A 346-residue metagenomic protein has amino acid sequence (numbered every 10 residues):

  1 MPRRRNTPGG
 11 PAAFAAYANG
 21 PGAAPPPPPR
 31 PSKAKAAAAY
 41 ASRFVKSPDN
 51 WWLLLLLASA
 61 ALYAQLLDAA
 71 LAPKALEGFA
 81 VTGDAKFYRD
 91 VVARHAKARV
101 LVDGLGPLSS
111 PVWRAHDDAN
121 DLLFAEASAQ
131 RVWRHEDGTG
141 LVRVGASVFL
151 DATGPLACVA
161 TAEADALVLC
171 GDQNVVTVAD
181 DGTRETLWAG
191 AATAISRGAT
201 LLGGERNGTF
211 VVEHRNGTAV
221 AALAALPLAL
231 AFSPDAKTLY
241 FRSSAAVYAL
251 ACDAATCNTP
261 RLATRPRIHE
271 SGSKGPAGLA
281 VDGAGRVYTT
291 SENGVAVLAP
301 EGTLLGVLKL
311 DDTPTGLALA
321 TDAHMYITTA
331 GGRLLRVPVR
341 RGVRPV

Functional and structural regions predicted by a protein language model:
M1-V45: Short, low-complexity, Lys/Arg-enriched N-terminal segments of secretory-pathway carbohydrate enzymes
L71-K97, V212, P345: Blade/loop signatures of beta-propeller domains
A98-D103, V142-L150, T183-W188, G217-L223 (+2 more regions): A short beta-strand motif characteristic of beta-propeller blades
D103-N120, D151-D172, A189-G208, V220-R242 (+4 more regions): Beta-rich, blade/repeat-based domains predominating in secreted/periplasmic proteins but also intracellular
D121-R143, S147: Beta-propeller domains
W133, V176-T177, V212, Y248 (+2 more regions): WD40 beta-propeller blade core
A249-N258, V339-R344: Short loop/turn segments immediately following beta-strands, especially the blade-tip and inter-blade linker loops
G316-V346: Blade-level signature of beta-propeller repeat domains, shared across WD40, Kelch, NHL, RCC1 and BNR/Asp-box propellers
